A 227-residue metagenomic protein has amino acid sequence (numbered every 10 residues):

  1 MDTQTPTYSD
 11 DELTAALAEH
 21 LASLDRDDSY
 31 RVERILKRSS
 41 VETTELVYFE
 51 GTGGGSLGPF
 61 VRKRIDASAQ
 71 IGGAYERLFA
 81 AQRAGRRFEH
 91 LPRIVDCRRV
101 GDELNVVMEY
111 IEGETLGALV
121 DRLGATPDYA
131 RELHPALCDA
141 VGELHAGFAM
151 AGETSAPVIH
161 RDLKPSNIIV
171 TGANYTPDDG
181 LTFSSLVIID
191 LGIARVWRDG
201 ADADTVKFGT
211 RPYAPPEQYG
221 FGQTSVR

Functional and structural regions predicted by a protein language model:
M1-D27: Juxta-kinase regulatory segment immediately upstream of eukaryotic protein kinase catalytic domains
V41-E76: ATP-binding glycine-rich loop module of kinase domains
R86-D96: Conserved HxN/HPN-centered segment at the entrance to the catalytic loop of eukaryotic protein kinase-like domains
G101-T115: Conserved short submotifs of the Hanks-type protein kinase catalytic core that shape the nucleotide-binding pocket
H145-G172, T176, G180: Catalytic-loop of the protein kinase fold
D204-Q218: Conserved activation segment of eukaryotic-like protein kinases, specifically the C-terminal portion of the activation
